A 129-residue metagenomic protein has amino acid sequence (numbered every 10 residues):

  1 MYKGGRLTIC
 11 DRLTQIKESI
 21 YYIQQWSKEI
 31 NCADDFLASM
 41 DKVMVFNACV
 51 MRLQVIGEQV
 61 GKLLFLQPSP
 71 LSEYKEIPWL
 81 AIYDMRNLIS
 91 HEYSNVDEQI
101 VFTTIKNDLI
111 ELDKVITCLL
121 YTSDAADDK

Functional and structural regions predicted by a protein language model:
M1-T14: Extreme N-terminal tail/first-helix region
D11-F46: N-terminal first-folded block
Q15-E18, Y22, V55, A81 (+3 more regions): Charged, amphipathic alpha-helical oligomerization/scaffolding segments
R52-L63: Short, contiguous, well-structured surface segments enriched in hydrophobic/aromatic residues
F65-A81: Short, mixed-charge amphipathic alpha-helical segments
W79-V96: Histidine-centered, metal-coordinating catalytic motifs and their short helical/loop contexts
S94-F102, N107: C-terminal structural segments of small proteins and small subunits
Y121-K129: Conserved small/polar residues in nucleotide/adenosyl-binding loops
